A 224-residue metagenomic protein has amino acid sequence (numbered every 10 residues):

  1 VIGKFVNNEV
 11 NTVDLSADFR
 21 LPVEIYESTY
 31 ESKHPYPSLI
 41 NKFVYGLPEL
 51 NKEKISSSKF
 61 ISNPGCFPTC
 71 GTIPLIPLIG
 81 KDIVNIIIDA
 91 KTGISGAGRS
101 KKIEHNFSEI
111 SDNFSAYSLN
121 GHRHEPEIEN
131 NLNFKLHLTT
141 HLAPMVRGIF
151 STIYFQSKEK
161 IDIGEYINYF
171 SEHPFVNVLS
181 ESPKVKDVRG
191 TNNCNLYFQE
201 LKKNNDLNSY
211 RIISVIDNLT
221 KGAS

Functional and structural regions predicted by a protein language model:
V1, I87-D89, I94-S214: C-terminal substrate-binding/catalytic lobe of Rossmann-fold NAD(P)-dependent oxidoreductases
V1-I110, F114-Y117, Q199-D206: N-terminal Rossmann-like NAD(P) cofactor-binding subdomain of oxidoreductases, focused on the glycine-rich
F67, L142, I216-L219: Structured beta->alpha junctions
T69-C70, I161, G222: Residues that form or flank phosphate/diphosphate-binding pockets in enzymes that use nucleotide phosphates
R123, L219-A223: Long, contiguous binding/interaction regions
